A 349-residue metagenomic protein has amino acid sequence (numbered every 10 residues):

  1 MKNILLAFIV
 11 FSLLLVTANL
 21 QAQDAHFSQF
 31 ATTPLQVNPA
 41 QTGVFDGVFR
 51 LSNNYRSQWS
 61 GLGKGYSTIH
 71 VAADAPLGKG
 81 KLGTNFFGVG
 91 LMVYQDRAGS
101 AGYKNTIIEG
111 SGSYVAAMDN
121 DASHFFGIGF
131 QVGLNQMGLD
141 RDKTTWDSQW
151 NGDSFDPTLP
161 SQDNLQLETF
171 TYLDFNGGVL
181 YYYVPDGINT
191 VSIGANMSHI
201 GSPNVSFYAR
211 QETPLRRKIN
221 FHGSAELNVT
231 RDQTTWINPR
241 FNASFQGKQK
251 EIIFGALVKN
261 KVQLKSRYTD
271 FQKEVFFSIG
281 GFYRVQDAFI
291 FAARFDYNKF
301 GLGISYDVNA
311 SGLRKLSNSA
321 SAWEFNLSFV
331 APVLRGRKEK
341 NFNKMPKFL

Functional and structural regions predicted by a protein language model:
M1-L6: Positively charged n-region of N-terminal signal peptides that target proteins for export
A7-V16: Bacterial N-terminal signal peptides
A18-A22: Sec/Tat signal peptide C-region and signal peptidase I cleavage site
Q23-L349: Subset of outer-membrane beta-barrel
